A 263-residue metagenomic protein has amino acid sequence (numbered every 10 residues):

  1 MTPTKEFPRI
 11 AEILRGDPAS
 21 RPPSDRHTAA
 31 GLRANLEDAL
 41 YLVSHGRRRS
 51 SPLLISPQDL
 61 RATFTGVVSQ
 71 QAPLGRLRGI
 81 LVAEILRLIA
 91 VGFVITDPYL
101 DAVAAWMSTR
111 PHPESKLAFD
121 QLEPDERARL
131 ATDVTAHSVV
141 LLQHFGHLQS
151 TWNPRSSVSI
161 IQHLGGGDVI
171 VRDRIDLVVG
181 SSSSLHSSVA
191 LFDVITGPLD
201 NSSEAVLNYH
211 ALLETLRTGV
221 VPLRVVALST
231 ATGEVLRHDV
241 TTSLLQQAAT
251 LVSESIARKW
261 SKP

Functional and structural regions predicted by a protein language model:
M1-A102: Charged, glycine-rich intrinsically disordered N-terminal tails and low-complexity linkers that flank
A39-P57, G165-S182, T241-T242, S253-A257: An acidic intrinsically disordered interaction segment
L60-T65, S187-F192, V226-V235: Short acidic (Asp/Glu) and glycine-rich catalytic loops that position anionic groups and cofactors
S69-L77, G165, G197-S202, V240: Conserved aromatic-histidine-acidic binding/catalytic patches
L81, A205-L213: Short amphipathic alpha-helical face segments that pack within enzyme cores and frequently flank/anchor catalytic
E84-V158: A non-catalytic, helix-rich entry segment at domain boundaries
R155-N208: Non-catalytic protein-protein interaction segments used by genome-maintenance enzymes to assemble and couple activities
E214-P263: Metal-dependent nuclease catalytic regions and adjoining charged, substrate-binding loops involved in nucleic-acid end
